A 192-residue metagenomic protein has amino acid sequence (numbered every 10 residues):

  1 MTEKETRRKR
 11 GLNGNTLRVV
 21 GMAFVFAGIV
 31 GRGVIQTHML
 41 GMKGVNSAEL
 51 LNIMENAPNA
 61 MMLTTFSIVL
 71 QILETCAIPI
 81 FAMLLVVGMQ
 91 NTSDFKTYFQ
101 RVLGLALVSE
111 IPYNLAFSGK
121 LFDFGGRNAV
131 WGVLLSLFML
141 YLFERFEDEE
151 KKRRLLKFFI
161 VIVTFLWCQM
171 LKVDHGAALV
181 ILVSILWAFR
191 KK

Functional and structural regions predicted by a protein language model:
M1-K192: Alpha-helical transmembrane segments and their immediate juxtamembrane cytosolic regions
